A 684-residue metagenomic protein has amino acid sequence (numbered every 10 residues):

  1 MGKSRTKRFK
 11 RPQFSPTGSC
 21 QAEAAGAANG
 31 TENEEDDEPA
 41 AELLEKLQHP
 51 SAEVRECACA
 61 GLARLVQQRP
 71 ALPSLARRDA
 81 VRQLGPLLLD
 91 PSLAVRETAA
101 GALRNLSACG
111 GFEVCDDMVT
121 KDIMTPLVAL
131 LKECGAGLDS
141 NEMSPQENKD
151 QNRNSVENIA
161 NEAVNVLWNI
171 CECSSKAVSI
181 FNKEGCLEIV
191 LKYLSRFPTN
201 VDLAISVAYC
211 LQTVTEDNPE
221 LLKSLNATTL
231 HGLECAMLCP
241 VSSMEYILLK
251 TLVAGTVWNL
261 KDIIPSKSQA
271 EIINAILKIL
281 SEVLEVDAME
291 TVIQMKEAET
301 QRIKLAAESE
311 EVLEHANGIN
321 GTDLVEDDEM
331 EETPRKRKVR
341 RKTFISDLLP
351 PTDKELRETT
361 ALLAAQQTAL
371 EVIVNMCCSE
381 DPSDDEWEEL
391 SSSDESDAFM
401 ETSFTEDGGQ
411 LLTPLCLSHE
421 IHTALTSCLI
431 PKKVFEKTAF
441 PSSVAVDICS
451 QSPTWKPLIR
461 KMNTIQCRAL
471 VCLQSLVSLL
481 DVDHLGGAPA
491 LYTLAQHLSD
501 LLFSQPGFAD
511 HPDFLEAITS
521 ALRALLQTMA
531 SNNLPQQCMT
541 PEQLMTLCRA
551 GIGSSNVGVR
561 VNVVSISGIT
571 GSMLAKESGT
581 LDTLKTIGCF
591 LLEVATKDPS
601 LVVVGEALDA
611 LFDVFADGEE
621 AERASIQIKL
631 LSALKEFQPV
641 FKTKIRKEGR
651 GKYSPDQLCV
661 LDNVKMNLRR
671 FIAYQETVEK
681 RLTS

Functional and structural regions predicted by a protein language model:
G2-E35, A136-R153, K278-T464: Acidic, serine/threonine- and proline-enriched intrinsically disordered linkers and terminal tails in large eukaryotic
T6, Q474, V482-L630: Extended, charge-rich low-complexity regions and/or helical-solenoid scaffolds
A25-D36, K46-C57, G61-R82, L89 (+13 more regions): Elongated alpha-helical scaffolds that mediate protein-protein interactions in large eukaryotic proteins, primarily
E42-L44, Q83-G85, M118, I123-L131 (+14 more regions): Buried hydrophobic core positions in alpha-solenoid tandem helical repeats
P50-S51, P91-S92, C134-G135, V156 (+8 more regions): Short inter-helical turns and helix N-cap capping residues of alpha-solenoid HEAT/ARM repeat scaffolds
E56-Q68, Q83-L87, E97-F112, N158-S175 (+8 more regions): Alpha-helical solenoid repeat architecture
R153-T359, E380: Fungal eukaryote-biased detector of long internal structured cores
A575-G579, L591-D598, V602-S684: C-terminal interaction modules of eukaryotic adaptor/scaffold proteins
